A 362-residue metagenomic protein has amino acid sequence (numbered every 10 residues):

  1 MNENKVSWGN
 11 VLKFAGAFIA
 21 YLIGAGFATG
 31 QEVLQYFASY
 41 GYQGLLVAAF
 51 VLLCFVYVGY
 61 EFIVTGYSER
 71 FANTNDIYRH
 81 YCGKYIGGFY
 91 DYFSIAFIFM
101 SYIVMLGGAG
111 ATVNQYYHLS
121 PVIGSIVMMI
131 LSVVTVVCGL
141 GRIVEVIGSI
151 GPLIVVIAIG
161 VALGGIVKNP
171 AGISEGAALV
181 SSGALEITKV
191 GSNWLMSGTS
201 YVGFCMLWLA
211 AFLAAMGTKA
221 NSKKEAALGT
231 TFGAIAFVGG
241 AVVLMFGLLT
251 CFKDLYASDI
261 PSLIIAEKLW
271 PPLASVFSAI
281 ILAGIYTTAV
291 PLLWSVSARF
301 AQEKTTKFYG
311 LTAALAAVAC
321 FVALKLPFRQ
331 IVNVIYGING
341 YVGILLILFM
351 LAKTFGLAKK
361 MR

Functional and structural regions predicted by a protein language model:
N2-G9, S39-L45, S68-F97, Q115-P121 (+3 more regions): Transmembrane-helix boundary/entry motifs in multi-pass membrane transporters
W8-A28, S94-I98, Y102, G164-P170 (+2 more regions): Hydrophobic, membrane-embedded alpha-helices of multi-pass small-molecule transporters
W8-G9, Y36-E61, L228-V242, G337-L345: Extracellular loop-to-transmembrane helix junctions
V11-Y21, L46-C54, F89-F99, Q115-G139 (+6 more regions): Transmembrane alpha-helical segments of multi-pass small-molecule transport proteins
A25, I95, F99, S132 (+2 more regions): Hydrophobic alpha-helical segments and their helix-loop junctions in multi-pass secondary transporters
Q35-A38, T65-S68, M105-Y116, M129-I150 (+2 more regions): Membrane-water interface regions at transmembrane-helix termini and the short interhelical loops of multi-pass membrane
A49-N75, V243, G247-C251: Juxtamembrane transmembrane-helix boundary signature
S182-I187, L248-P271: Membrane-interface interhelical connector segments
